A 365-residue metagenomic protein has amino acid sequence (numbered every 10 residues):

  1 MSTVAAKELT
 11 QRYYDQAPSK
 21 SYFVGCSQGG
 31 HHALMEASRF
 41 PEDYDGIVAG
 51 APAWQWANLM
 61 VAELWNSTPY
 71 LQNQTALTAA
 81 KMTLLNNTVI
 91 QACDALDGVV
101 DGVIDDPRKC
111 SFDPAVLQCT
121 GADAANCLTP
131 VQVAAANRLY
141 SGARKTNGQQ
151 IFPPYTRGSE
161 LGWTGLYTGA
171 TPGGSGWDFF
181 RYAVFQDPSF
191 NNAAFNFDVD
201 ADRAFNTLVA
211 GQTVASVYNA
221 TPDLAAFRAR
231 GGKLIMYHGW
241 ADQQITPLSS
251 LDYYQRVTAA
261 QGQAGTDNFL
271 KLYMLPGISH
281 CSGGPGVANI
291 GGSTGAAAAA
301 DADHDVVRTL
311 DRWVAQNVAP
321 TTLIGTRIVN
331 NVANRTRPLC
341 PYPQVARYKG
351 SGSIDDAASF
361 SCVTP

Functional and structural regions predicted by a protein language model:
M1-P365: C-terminal His-loop and adjacent cap/lid subdomain of alpha/beta-hydrolase
